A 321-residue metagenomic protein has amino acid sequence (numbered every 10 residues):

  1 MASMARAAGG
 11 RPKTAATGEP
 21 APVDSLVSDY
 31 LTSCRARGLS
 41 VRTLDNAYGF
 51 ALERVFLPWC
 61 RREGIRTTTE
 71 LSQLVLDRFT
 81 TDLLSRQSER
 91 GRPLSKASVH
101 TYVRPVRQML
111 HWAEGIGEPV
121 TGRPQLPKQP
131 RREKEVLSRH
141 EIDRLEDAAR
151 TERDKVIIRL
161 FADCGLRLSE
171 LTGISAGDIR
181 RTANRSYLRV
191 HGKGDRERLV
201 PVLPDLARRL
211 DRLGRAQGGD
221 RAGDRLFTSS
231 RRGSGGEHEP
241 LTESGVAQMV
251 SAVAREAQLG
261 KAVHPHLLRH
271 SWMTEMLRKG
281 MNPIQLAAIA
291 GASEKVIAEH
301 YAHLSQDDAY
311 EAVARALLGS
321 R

Functional and structural regions predicted by a protein language model:
M1-T17, R315-R321: C-terminal secondary-structure termini that scaffold catalytic or DNA-interacting sites
G10-K13, S28-T43, F50-E133: N-terminal core-binding DNA-recognition domain of tyrosine recombinases/integrases
R42-T43, G192-R212, D224-S251: C-terminal catalytic core of Y-nucleophile DNA break-rejoin enzymes
I116-P119, Q129-D147, D195-D205, G218-L226 (+1 more regions): DNA breakage-rejoining catalytic core of tyrosine-based enzymes
V136, G194, A290-R315: Catalytic-site neighborhood detector that most strongly recognizes the C-terminal catalytic loop/helix of tyrosine
R139-L168, G194-R196: Basic, Lys/Arg- and aromatic-enriched nucleic-acid-binding interface segment
S169, G173-R209, V296: Conserved tyrosine-mediated DNA breakage-rejoining catalytic core shared by Y-recombinases
V200, D220-A222, A247-A288, A292-K295 (+1 more regions): Short, basic (Lys/Arg/His-rich) helix/loop patches that form interaction surfaces in the mid-to-C-terminal regions
